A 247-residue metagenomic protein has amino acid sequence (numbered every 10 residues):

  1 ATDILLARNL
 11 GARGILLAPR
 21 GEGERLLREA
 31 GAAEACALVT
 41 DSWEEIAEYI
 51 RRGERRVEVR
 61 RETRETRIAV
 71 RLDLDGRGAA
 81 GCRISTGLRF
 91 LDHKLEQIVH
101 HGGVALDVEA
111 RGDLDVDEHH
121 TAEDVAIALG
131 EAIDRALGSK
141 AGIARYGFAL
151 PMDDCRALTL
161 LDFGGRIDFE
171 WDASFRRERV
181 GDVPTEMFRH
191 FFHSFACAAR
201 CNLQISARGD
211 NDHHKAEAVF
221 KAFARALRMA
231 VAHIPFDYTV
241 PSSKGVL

Functional and structural regions predicted by a protein language model:
A1-R56, R60: Asp-based, Mg2+/Mn2+-dependent phosphohydrolase catalytic module
R51-L247: Structural preference for solvent-exposed beta-strand-turn elements and adjacent flexible terminal/loop segments within
